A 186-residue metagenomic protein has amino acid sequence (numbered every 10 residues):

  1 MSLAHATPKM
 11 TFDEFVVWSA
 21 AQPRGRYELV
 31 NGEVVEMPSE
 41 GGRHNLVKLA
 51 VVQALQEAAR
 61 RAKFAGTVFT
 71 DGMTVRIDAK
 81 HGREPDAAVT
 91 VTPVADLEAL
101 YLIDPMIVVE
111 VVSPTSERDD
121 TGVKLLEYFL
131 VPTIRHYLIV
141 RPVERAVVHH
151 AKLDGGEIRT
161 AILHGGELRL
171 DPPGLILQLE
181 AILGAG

Functional and structural regions predicted by a protein language model:
M1-G186: Gly/Pro/Ser/Thr-rich low-complexity, intrinsically disordered segments predominantly at protein N-termini
